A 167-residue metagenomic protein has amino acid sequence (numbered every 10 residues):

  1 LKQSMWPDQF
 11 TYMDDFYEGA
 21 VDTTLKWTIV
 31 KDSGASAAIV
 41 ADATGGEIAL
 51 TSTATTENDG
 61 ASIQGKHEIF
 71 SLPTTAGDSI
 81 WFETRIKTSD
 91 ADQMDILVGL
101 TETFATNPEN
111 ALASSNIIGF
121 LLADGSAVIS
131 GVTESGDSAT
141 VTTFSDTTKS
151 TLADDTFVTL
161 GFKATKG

Functional and structural regions predicted by a protein language model:
L1-K31: Extracellular carbohydrate-recognition regions
K2, E68-P73, D146-K149, T159-G161: Catalytic micro-motifs at enzyme active sites that drive phosphoryl/nucleotidyl and oxygen chemistry
D8, T44, T74-I80, D90-D92 (+2 more regions): Solvent-exposed loop and beta-edge segments used for protein-protein assembly and interaction
F16, F82-T84, D155-G167: Short tryptophan-centered beta-strand motifs in secreted/extracellular beta-sheet-rich domains of glycan-recognition
D22-A49: Extracellular glycan-recognition surfaces and repeat-rich motifs
A41-T53, V128-E134, G167: Generic recognition of long tandem-repeat/solenoid scaffolds
S52-I129: Secretory/extracellular carbohydrate-interaction modules and structurally similar beta-sandwich "look-alikes"
E134-T159: Short, aromatic/His-centered strand-loop micro-motif at the edge of beta-sheets
